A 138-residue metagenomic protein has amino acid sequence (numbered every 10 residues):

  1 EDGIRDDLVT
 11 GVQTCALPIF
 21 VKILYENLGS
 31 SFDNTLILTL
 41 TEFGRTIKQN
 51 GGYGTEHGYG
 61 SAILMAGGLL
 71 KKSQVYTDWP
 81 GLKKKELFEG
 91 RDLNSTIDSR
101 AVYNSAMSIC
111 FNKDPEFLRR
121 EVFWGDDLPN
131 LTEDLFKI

Functional and structural regions predicted by a protein language model:
E1-C15: Single conserved hydrophobic/aromatic residue that forms the stacking wall/gate of nucleotide- or nucleobase-binding
R5, A16-I138: Feature marks hydrolase-like catalytic cores characterized by long aromatic- and Gly/Pro-rich stretches
